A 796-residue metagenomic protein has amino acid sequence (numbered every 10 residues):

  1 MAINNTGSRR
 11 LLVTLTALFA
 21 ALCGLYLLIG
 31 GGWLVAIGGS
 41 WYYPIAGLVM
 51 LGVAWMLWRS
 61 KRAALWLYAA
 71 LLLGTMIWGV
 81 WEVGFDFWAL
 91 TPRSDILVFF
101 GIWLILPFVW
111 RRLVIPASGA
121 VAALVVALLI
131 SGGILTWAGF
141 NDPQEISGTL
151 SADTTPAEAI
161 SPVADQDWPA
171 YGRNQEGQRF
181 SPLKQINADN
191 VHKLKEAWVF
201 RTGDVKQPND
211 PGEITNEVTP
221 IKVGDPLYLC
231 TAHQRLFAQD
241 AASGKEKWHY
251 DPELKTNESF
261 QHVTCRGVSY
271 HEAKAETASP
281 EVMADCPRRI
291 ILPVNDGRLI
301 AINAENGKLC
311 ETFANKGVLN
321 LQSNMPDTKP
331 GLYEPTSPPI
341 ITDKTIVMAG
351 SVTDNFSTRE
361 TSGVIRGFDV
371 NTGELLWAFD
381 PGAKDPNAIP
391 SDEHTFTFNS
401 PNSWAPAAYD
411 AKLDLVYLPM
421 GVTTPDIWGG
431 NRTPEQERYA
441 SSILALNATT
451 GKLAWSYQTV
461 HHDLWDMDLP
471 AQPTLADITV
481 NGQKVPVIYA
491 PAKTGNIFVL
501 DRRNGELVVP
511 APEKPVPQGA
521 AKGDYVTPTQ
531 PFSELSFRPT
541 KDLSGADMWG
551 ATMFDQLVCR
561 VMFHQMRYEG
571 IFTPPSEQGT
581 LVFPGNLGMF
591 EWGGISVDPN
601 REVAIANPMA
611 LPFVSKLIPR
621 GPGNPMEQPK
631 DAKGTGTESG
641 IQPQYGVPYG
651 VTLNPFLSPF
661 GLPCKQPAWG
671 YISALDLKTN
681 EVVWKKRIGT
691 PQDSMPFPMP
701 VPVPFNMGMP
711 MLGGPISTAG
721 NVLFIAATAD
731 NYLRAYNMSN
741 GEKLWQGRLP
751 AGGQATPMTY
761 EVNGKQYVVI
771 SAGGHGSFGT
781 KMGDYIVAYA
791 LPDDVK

Functional and structural regions predicted by a protein language model:
M1-T149: Topology signature of small-to-medium multi-pass alpha-helical membrane proteins
F99-I115, A120-P143, A238-E246, T264-H271 (+5 more regions): Hydrophobic or amphipathic alpha-helical targeting/insertion segments
G133-P182, T529-R538, L543-F554, G636-E638: N-terminal pre-domain segments of enzymes
L135-D165, N187-V191, E196, F200 (+4 more regions): N-terminal amphipathic, basic-rich helices that act as targeting or association modules
W168-G172, G212-H233, F260-R298, G331-T358 (+10 more regions): Repeat-blade elements of multi-bladed beta-propeller folds
Q175-S181, D204-D210, F237, D426-I427 (+1 more regions): Short, solvent-exposed loop/turn elements at domain surfaces
H192-V205, L236-E258, H262, H271-E276 (+11 more regions): Extracytoplasmic/lumenal domain signature
R502, P574-P575, T580-P612, L617-P619: Segments forming glycine/polar-rich beta-alpha architectures that bind adenosine-containing cofactors
